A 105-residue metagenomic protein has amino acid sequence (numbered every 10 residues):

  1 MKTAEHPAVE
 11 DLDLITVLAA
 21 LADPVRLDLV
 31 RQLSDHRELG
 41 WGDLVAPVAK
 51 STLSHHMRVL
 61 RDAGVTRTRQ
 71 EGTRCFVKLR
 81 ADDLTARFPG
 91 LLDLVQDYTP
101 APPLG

Functional and structural regions predicted by a protein language model:
M1-D13, R31-D35, Q70, R80-G105: Amphipathic alpha-helical dimerization/coiled-coil segments that flank or bridge DNA-binding/regulatory modules
L12-A49, E71-D83: N-terminal helix-turn-helix DNA-binding core of bacterial DNA-binding proteins
D23, H56, P89: Conserved acidic functional residues
S34-R37, T52, R61, L92: Residue-level detector of secondary-structure transition/capping positions
G40-W41, H55, V95, P102: Secondary-structure transition/capping residues
W41-A63: Canonical helix-turn-helix DNA-binding module
K50, R61-G64, F76-V77, D97-P100 (+1 more regions): Short C-terminal domain-edge/linker segments immediately following a structured domain
G64-E71: A short, conserved structural fragment
